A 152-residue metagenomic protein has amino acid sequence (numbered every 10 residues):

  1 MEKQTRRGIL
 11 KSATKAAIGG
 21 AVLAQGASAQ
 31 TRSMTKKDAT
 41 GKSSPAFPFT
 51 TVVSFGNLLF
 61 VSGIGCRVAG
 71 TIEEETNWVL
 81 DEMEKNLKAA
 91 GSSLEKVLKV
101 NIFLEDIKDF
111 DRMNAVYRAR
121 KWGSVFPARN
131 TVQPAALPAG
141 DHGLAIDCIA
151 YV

Functional and structural regions predicted by a protein language model:
E2-W78, E105-V152: N-terminal presequence-like segments and the immediate start of the first folded domain
E74-K88: Short, well-ordered amphipathic alpha-helical segments that serve as non-catalytic structural scaffolds within diverse
E84-K88, S92, R118, W122: Sec-exported extracytoplasmic/periplasmic mature domains
S93-V97: Short acidic capping loops at alpha-helix termini that bridge into adjacent secondary structure
I102: Active-site loops and adjacent core secondary-structure elements that bind or stabilize anionic groups
